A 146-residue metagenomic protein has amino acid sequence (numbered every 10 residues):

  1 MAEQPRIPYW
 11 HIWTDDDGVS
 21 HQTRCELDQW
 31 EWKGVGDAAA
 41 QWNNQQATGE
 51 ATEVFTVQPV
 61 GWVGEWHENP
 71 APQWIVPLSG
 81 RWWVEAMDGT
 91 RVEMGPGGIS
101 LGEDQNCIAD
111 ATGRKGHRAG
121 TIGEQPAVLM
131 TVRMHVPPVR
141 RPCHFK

Functional and structural regions predicted by a protein language model:
M1-T14: Short acidic, Pro/Gly- and aromatic-enriched capping/linker segments at domain boundaries
E3, D28-W30, I108: A short acidic/small-residue loop/turn micro-motif
E3, E68-N69, G113: Short glycine/proline-enriched turns and hinge-like loops at secondary-structure junctions
T14-W66, P72, P126-H135: A short glycine-rich, His/Asp/Glu-containing loop-to-beta-strand
V57, D88-N106: Short acidic-glycine-tyrosine-enriched beta hairpin
V63, E68, W74-P96: A short beta-strand-loop-beta hairpin characteristic of the jelly-roll/cupin
L101-A109, R114-V139: A short hydrophobic beta-strand segment most commonly corresponding to one strand of the jelly-roll/cupin
P138-K146: Acidic/histidine-enriched, glycine/proline-rich intrinsically disordered or flexible terminal extensions
